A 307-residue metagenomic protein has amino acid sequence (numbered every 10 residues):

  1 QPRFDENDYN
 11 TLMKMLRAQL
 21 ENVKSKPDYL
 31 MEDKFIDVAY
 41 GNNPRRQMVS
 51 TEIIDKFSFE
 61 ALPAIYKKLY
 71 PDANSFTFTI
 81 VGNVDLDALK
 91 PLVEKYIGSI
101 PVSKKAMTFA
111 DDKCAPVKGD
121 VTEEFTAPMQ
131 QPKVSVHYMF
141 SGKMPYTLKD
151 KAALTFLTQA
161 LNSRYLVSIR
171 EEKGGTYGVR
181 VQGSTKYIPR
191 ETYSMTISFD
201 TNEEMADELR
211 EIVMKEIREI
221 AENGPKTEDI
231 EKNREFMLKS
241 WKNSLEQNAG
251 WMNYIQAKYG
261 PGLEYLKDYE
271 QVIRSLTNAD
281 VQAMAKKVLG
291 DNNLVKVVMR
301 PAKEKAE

Functional and structural regions predicted by a protein language model:
Q1-M107, K173, G178-E307: Charge-rich, well-structured scaffold segments of protease-associated domains
K105-R164: His/Glu-based metal-binding/catalytic segments typifying zinc-dependent metallopeptidases
